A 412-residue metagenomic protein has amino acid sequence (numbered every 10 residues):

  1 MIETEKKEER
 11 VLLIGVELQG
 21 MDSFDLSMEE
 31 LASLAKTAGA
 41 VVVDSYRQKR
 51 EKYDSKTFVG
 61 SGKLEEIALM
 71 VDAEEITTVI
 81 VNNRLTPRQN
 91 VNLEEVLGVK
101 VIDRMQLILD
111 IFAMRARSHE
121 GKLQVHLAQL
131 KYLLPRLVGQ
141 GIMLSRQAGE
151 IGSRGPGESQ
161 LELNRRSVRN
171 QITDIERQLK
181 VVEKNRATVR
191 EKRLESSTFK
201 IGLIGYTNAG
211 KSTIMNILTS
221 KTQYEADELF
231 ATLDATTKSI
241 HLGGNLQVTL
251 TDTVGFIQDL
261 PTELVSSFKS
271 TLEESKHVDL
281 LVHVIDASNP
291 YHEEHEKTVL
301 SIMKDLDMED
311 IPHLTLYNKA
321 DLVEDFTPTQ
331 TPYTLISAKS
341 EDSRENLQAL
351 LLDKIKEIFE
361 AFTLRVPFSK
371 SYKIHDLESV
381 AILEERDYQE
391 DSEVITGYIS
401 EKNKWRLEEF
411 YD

Functional and structural regions predicted by a protein language model:
M1-D110: N-terminal accessory targeting/assembly segments
M1-L13, V138-A209, M215, S301-D412: C-terminal-of-GTPase-core extension/linker across diverse P-loop GTPases
E17-M21, R50-K52, R84-P87, Q106-L109 (+6 more regions): Conserved nucleotide-binding/hydrolysis micro-motifs of P-loop NTPases
L18-D22, D54-T57, R115-H119, Q160 (+4 more regions): Flexible beta-alpha connector loops of hexameric P-loop NTPases
M28-L34, A68-L69, L85-E95, N245-L246 (+1 more regions): Conserved C-terminal guanine-recognition region of P-loop GTPase G domains, centered on the G4
D44, Q48, Y53-D54, E228-D259: Switch I (G2) and immediately adjacent beta-strands of P-loop GTPase domains
L107-V125: Short alpha-helix plus adjacent loop in nuclease-associated cores
R186, R193-F199, T219-L246, T262-S267 (+2 more regions): Switch I (effector-binding) loop of TRAFAC-class P-loop GTPase G-domains
